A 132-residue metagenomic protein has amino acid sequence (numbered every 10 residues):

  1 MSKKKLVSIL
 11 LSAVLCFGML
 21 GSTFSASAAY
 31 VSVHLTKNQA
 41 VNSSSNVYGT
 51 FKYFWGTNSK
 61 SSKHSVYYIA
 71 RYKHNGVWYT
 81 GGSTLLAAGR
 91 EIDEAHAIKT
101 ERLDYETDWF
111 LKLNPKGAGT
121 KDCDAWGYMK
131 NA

Functional and structural regions predicted by a protein language model:
M1-S27: Sec-dependent N-terminal signal peptides of Gram-positive bacterial secreted proteins and lipoproteins
S27-A132: Post-signal peptide N-terminal regions of Sec-secreted extracellular proteins
